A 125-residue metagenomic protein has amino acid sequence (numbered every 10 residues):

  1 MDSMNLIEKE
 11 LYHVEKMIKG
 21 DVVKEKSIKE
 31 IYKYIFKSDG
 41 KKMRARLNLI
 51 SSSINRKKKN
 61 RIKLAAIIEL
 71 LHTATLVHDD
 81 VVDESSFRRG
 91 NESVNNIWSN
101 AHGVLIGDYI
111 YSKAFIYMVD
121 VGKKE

Functional and structural regions predicted by a protein language model:
M1-T73, V77, V81-N96: Conserved N-terminal diphosphate/IPP-binding helix and adjacent helical/loop segment of trans-prenyltransferase domains
M43-L49, G107-F115: Well-ordered alpha-helical segments within folded domains of soluble proteins
D83-F87, S112, K124: A generic signature of intrinsically disordered, low-complexity regions enriched in glycine/proline and charged/polar
R88-S112: Divalent-cation-assisted or electrostatically stabilized phosphate/pyrophosphate-binding catalytic cores
I116-E125: Transmembrane helix-loop-helix
